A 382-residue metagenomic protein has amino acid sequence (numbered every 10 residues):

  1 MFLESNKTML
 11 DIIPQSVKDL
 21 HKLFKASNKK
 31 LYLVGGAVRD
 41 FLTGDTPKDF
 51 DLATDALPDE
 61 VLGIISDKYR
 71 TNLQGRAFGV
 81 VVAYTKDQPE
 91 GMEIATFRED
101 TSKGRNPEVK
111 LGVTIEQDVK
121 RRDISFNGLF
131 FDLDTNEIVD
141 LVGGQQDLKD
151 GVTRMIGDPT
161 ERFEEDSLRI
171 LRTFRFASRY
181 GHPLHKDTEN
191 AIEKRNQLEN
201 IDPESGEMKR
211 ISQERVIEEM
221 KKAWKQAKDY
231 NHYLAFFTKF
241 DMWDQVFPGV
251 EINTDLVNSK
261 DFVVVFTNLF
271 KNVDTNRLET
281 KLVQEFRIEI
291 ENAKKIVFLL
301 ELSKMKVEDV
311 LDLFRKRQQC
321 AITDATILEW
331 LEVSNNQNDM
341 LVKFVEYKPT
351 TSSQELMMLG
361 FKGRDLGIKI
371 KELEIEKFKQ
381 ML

Functional and structural regions predicted by a protein language model:
M1-L382: Catalytic cores of the polymerase beta-like nucleotidyltransferase superfamily and closely associated nucleotide
